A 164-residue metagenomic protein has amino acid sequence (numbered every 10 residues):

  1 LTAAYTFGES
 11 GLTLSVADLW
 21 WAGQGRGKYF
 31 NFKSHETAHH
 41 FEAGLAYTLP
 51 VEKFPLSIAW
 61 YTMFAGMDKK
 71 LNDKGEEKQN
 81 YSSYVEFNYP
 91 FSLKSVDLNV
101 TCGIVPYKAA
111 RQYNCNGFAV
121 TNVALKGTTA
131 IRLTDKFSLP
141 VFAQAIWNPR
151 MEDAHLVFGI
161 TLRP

Functional and structural regions predicted by a protein language model:
L1-E86, Y113-F118: Outer-membrane pore/translocation modules
T6-T13, P50-L56, P90-N99, T128-V141: Short loop/turn motifs that connect adjacent beta-strands in outer-membrane beta-barrel proteins
L14-D18, I58-T62, V100-I104, V141-W147: Transmembrane beta-barrel strands of outer-membrane/channel proteins
L19-G23, M63-M67, V105-A109, I146-R150 (+1 more regions): Structural signature of outer-membrane beta-barrel domains
V85-N88, N99-T101, V105-T128: A C-terminal functional module that forms or caps the active site or interfaces directly with catalytic machinery
N114-N116, F142-V157: Surface-exposed beta-loop-beta
A119-K136, P149-M151: Short, solvent-exposed linear motifs at loop/edge-of-secondary-structure regions
L125, E152-P164: Outer-membrane beta-barrel "beta-signal"
